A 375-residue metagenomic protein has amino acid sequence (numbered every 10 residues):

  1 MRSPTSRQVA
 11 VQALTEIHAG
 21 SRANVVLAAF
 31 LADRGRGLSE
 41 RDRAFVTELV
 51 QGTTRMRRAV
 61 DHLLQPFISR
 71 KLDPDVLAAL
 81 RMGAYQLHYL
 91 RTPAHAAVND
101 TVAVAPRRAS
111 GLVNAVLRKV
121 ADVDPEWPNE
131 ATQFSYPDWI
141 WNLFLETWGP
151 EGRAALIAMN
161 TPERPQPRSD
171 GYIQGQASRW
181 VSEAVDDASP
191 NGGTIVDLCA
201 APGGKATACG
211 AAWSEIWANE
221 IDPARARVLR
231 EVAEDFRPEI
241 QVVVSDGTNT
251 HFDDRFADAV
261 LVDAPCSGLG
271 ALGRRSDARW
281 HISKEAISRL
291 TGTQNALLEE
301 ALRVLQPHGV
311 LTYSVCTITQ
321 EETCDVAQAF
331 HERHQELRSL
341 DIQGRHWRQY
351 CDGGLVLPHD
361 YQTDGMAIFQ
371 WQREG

Functional and structural regions predicted by a protein language model:
M1-G375: S-adenosylmethionine
